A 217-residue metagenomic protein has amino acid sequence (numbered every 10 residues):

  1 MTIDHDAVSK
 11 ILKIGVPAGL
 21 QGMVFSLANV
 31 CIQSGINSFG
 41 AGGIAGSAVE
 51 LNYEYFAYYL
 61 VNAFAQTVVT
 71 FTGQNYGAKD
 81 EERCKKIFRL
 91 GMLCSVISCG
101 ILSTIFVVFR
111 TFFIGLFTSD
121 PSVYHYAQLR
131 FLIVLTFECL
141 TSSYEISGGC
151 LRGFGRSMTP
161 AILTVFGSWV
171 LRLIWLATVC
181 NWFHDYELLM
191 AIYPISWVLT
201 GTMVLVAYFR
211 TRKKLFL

Functional and structural regions predicted by a protein language model:
M1-V16, T72-F137, V179-L217: Short alpha-helical transmembrane segments in multi-pass integral membrane proteins
I3-C31, I36, N52, F56-L60 (+4 more regions): Hydrophobic faces of transmembrane alpha-helices in multi-pass small-molecule transporters and flippases across diverse
M23-E50, F56, Q74, F112-P121 (+1 more regions): Helix-terminus/linker motif at the lipid-water interface of multi-pass membrane proteins
F25-S26, N62, T141-S142, W169-R172: Transmembrane alpha-helical core positions of polytopic small-molecule transporters
A28-N29, T67-V68, S143-G148, E187 (+1 more regions): Juxtamembrane/interfacial segments around transmembrane helices
V30-S34, F56, T104, I146-C150 (+2 more regions): Alpha-helical transmembrane segments of multipass membrane proteins
G46-R110, T141-T164: Small-residue-rich hydrophobic transmembrane alpha-helices
S147-L173, A177-H184, L189-A191: C-terminal structured "cap/appendage" subdomains that terminate the fold
